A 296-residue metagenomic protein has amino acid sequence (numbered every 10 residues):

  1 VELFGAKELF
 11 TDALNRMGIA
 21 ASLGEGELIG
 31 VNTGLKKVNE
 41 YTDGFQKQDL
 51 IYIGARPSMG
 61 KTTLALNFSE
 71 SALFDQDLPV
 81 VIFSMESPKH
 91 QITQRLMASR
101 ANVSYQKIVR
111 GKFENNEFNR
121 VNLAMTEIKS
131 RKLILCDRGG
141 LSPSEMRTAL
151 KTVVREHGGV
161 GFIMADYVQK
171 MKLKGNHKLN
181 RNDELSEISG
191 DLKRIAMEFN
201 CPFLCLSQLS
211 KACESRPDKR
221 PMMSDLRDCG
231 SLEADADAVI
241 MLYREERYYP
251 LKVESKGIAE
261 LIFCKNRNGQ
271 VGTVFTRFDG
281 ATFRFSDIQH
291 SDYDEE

Functional and structural regions predicted by a protein language model:
V1-K47, V103, F118-N119, M125-K132 (+6 more regions): Core recognition of P-loop NTPase motor domains used across DNA-transaction enzymes
E40, S71-G159, L173, T273-F275: Cytosolic-facing regulatory segments adjacent to core modules
A55: The Walker A (P-loop) glycine that initiates the GxxxxGKT/S ATP-binding motif of P-loop NTPases
S58: Walker A (P-loop) phosphate-binding loop of P-loop NTPases
K61: Conserved lysine of the Walker
L64: Hydrophobic positions on the alpha1 helix immediately C-terminal to the Walker A/P-loop
P143-I163, G190-F199, K211-E296: C-terminal regions of RecA-like/P-loop NTPase motor modules
V160-C205: Helical hairpin unit composed of two closely spaced alpha helices linked by a short loop
